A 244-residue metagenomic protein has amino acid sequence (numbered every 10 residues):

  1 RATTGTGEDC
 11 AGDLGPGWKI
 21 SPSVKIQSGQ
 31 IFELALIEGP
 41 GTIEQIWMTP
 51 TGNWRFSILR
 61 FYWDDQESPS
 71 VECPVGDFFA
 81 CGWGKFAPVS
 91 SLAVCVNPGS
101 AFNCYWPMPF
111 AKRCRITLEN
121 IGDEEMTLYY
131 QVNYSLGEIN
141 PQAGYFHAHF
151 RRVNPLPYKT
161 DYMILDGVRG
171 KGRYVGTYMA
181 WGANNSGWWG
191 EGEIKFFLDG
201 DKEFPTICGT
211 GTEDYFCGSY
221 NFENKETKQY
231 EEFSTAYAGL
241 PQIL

Functional and structural regions predicted by a protein language model:
R1-L244: Beta-strand-centric surfaces of beta-sandwich/beta-rich domains
